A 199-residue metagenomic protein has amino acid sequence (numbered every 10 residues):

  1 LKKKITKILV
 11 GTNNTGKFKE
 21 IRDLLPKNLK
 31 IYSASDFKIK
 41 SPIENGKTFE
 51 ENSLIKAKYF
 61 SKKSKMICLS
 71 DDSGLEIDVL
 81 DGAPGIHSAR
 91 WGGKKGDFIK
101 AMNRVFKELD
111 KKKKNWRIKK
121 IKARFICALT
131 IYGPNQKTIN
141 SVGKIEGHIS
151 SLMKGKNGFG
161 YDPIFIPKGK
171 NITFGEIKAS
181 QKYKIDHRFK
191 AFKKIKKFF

Functional and structural regions predicted by a protein language model:
K2-G11, T15-F199: Anionic-ligand binding patches
